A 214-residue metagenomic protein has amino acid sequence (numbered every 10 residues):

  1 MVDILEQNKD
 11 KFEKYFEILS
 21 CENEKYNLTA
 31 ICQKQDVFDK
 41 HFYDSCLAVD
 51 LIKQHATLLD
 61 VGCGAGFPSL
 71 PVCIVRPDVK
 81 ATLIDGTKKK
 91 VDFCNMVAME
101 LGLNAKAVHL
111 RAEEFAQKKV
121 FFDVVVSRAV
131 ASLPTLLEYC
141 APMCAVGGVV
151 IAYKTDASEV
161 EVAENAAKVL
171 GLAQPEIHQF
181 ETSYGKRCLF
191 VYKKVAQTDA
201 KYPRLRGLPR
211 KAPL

Functional and structural regions predicted by a protein language model:
M1-H55, K89-D92, M96-L103: Class I SAM-dependent transferase core
C32, A107-R111, H178: Short loop/edge segments at beta-strand edges and connector loops that shape dinucleotide/nucleotide cofactor-binding
C46-A129, L137-E138: Conserved SAM/SAH cofactor-binding pocket of Class I
K80, N104-K106, V149, G171-E176: Conserved beta-strand segments of alpha/beta enzyme cores
N95-E100, E161-G171: Active-site-proximal loop->helix
C144-V146: Helix-to-beta-strand junctions that scaffold the AdoMet/dcAdoMet cofactor pocket in Class I SAM-dependent enzymes
Y153-A157: Short strand-turn motif at the edge of the Rossmann-like AdoMet-binding core
E164-L214: SAM/dcSAM-binding transferase cores
